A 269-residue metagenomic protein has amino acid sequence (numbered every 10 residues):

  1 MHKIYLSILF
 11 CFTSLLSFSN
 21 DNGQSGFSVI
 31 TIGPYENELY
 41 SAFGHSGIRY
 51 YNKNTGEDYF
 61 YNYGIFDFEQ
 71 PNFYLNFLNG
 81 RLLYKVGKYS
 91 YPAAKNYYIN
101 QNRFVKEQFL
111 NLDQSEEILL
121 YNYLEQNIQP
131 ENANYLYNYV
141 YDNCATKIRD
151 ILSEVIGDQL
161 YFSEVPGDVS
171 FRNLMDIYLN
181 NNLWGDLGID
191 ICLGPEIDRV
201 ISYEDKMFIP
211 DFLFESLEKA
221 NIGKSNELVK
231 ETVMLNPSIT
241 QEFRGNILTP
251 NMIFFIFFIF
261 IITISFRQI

Functional and structural regions predicted by a protein language model:
H2-L9: Sec-dependent signal peptide recognition, specifically the positively charged N-region followed immediately by
L9-F18: Hydrophobic h-region of N-terminal signal peptides that target proteins for export in Gram-negative bacteria
N20-E242: Soluble extramembrane regions of membrane proteins in the secretory/endomembrane system
V233-I269: Core alpha-helical transmembrane segments of integral membrane proteins
